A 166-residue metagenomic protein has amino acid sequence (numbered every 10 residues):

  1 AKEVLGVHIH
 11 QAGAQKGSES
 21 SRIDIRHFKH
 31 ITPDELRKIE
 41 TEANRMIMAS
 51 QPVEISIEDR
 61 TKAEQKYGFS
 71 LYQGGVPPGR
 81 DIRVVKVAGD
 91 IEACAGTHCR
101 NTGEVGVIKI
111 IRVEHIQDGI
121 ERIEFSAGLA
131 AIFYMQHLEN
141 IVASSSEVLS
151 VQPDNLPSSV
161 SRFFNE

Functional and structural regions predicted by a protein language model:
A1, I23, I123: Conserved RecA-like P-loop NTPase ATPase core
A1-G6, G96: Short amphipathic alpha-helix segments
V4, H8-H10, S18, P33 (+1 more regions): Terminal appendage regions of diverse proteins
H10-A12, I23: Structured DNA-binding interfaces in DNA transaction proteins
A14, T97, L129: Gly/Ser/Thr-rich helix-start
E19, I25-Q117: Non-catalytic interaction/regulatory segments
